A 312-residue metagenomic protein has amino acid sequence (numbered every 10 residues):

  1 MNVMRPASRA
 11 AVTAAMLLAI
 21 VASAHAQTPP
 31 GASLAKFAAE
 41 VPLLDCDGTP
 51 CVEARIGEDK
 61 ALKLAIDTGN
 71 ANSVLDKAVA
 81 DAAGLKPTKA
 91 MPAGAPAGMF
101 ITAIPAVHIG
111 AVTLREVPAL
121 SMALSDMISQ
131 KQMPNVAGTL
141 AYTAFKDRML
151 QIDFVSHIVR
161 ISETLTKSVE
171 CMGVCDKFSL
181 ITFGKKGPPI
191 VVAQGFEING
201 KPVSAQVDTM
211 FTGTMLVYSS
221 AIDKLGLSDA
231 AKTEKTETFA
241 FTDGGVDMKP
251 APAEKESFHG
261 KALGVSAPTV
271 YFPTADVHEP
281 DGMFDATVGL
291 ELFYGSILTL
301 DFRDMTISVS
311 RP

Functional and structural regions predicted by a protein language model:
M1-M4, A24-T28: Basic/polar N-terminal segments that are highly enriched at the extreme N-terminus, encompassing both cleavable
M1-T13: Bacterial N-terminal signal peptides that target proteins for export
A11-A22: Bacterial N-terminal signal peptides
A26-P312: Pepsin/retropepsin-fold aspartyl endopeptidases
